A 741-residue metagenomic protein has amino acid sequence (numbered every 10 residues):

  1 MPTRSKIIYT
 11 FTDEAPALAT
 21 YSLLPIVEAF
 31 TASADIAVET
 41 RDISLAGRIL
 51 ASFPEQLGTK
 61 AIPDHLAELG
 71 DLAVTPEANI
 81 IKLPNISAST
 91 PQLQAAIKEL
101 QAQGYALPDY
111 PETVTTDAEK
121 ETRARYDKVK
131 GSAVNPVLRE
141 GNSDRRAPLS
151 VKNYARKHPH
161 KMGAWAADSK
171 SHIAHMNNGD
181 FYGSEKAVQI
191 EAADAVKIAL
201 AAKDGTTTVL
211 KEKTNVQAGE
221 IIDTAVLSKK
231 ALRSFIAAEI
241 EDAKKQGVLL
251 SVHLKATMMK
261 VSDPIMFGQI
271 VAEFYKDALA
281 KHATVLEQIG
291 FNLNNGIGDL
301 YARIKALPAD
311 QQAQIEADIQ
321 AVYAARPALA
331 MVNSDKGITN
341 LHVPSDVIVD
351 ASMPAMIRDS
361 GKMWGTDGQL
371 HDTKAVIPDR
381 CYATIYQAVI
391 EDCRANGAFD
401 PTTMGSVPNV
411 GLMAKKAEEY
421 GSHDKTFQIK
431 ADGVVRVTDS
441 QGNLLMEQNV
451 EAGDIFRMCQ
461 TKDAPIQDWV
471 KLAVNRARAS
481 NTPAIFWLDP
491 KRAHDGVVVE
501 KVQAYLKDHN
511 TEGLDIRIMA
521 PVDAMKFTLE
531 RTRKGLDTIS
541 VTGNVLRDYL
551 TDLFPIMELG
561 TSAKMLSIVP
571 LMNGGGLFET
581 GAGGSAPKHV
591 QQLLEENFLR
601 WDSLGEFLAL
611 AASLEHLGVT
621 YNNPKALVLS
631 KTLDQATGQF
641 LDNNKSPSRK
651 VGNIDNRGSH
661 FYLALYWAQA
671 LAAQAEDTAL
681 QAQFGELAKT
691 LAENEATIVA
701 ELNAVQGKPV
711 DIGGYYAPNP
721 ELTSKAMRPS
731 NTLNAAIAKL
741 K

Functional and structural regions predicted by a protein language model:
P2-G268, D277-K501, Y505-F527, R531-W667 (+2 more regions): Extended, well-ordered protein cores
E273-F274: Short active-site loop/helix that positions an aromatic residue
L627, T678-A682: Short, solvent-exposed positions on alpha-helices
N643-G658, E686, K708-I712, L733 (+1 more regions): Terminal, compositionally biased segments used for targeting/anchoring and flexible tails
A672-A675: Ligand-binding pocket scaffold of soluble enzyme catalytic domains
Q681-K689: Short, charged, amphipathic alpha-helical segments
V699-Y716: A glycine-biased, small/acidic residue-tolerant capping/turn segment at secondary-structure junctions
P718-K741: C-terminal accessory extensions/subdomains outside the catalytic/core fold
